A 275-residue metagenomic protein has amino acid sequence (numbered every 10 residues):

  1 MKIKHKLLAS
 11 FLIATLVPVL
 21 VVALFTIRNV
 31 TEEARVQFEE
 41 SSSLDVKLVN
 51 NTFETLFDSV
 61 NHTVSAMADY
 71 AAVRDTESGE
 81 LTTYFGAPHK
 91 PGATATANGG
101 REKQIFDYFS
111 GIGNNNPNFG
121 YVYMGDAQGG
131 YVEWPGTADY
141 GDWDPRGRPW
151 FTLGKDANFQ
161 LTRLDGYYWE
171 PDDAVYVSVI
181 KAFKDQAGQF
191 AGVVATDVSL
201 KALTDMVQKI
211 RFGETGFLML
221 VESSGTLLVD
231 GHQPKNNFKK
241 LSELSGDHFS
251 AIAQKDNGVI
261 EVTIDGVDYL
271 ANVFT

Functional and structural regions predicted by a protein language model:
M1-E32, V36, E40: Extreme N-terminal signal-anchor transmembrane helix of membrane signaling/transducer proteins, especially in bacteria
T15, V19-V22, V30, V49-T52 (+3 more regions): Histidine kinase transmitter module recognition
E40-K47, T55-Q160: Extracytoplasmic/periplasmic sensory segments of membrane signal-transduction proteins
N50, E54, D58, D144-R148 (+4 more regions): Amphipathic alpha-helical bundle/coiled-coil segments
D107, T162-D165, K255-G258: Short structured motifs
G113-D205, E261-I264: Extracytoplasmic/periplasmic ligand-binding sensor regions of membrane-associated signaling proteins
D185-Q186, A202-T275: Intrinsic low-complexity, intrinsically disordered coil/linker regions enriched in small/polar and charged residues
